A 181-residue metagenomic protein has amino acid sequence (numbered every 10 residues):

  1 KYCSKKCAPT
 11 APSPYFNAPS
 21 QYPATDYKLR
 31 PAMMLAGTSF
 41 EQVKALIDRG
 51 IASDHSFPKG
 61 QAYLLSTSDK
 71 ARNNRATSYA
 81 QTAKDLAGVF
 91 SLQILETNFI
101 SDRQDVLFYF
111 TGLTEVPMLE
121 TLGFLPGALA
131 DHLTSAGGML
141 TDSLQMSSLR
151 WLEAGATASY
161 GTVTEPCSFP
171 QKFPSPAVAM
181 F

Functional and structural regions predicted by a protein language model:
K1-F181: Cysteine-dependent hydrolase recognition
